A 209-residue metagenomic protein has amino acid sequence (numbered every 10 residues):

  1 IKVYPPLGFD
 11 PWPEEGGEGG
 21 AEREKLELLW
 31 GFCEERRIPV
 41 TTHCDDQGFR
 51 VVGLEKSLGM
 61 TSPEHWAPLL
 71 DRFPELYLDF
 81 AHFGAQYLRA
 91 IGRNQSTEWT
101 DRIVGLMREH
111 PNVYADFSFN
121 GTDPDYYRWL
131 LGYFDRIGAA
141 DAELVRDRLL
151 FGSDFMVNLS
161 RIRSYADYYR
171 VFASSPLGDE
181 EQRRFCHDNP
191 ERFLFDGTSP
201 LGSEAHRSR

Functional and structural regions predicted by a protein language model:
I1, C33, H82, A115 (+3 more regions): Divalent metal-coordination and catalytic microenvironments
K2-E18: Aromatic-lined carbohydrate-binding/catalytic grooves of carbohydrate-active enzymes
P5, I137-R209: Mid-to-C-terminal alpha-helical segments outside catalytic/metal-binding sites
P5-D10, D46-F49, G84-Y87, N120-T122 (+3 more regions): Short, solvent-exposed loop/turn segments at secondary-structure junctions
E15-L150: Catalytic pocket-lining loop regions of alpha/beta-barrel enzymes, especially the amidohydrolase/enolase/GH5 lineages
